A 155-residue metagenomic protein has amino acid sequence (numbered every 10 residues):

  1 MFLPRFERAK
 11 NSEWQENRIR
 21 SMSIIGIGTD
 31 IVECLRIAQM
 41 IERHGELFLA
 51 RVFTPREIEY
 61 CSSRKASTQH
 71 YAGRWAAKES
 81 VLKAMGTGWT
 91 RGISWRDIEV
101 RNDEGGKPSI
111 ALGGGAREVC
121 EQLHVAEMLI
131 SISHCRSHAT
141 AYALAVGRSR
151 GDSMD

Functional and structural regions predicted by a protein language model:
F2, W14-D155: Core catalytic alpha/beta fold that binds nucleotide/phospho-ligands
